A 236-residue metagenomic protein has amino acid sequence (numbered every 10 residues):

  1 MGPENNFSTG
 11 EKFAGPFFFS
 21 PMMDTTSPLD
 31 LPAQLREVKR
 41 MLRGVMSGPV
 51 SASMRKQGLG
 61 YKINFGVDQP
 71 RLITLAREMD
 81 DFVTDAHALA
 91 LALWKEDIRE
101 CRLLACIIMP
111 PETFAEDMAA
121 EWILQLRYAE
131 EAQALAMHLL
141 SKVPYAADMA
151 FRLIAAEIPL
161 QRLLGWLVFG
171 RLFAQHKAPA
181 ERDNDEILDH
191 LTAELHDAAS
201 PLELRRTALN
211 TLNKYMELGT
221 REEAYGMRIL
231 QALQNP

Functional and structural regions predicted by a protein language model:
M1, M22-M23: Initiator methionine at the very start of the polypeptide chain
M1-A14: Cationic, amphipathic, low-complexity segments that mediate targeting or membrane/lipid association
K12-M22: Short, Lys/Arg-enriched N-terminal segments with co-localized hydrophobic residues within the first ~10-30 amino acids
M23-P236: Alpha-helical scaffold domains
